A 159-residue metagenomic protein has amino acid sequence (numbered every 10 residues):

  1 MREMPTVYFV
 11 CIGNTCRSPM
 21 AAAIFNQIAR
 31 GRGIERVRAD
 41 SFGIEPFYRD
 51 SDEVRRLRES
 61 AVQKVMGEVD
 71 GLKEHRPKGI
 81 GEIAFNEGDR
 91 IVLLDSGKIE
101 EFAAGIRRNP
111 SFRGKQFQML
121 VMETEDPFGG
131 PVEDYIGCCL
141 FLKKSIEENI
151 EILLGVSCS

Functional and structural regions predicted by a protein language model:
M1-E87, E151-S159: Conserved active-site segments centered on acidic
R90, S96-S159: Phosphate-binding/catalytic loops
